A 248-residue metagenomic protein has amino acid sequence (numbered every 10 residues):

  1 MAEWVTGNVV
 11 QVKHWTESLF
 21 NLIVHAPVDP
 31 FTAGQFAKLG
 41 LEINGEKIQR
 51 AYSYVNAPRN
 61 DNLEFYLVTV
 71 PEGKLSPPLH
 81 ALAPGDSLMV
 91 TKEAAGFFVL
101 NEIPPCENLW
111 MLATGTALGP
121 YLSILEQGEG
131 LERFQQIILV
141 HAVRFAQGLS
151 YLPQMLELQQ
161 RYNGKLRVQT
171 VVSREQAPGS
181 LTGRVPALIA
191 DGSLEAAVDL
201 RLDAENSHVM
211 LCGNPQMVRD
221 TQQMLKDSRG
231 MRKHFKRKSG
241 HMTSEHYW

Functional and structural regions predicted by a protein language model:
A2-D86: Ferredoxin-reductase
A2-V5, F145-W248: Reductase modules of NAD(P)H-dependent flavoproteins
G34, A117, N214: Short, conserved phosphate/pyrophosphate- and ester-handling motifs at nucleotide-, phospho-/glycolipid
A94-P104: A short, basic/flexible loop-to-alpha-helix module at the beginning of a structural domain
P105-N108, L122-S123: Acidic/glycine-rich phosphate/pyrophosphate-binding loops and surrounding catalytic core that coordinate Mg2+
N108, Q135-I138, K165-R167, H208: Residues at the starts of beta-strands that form the adenosine-phosphate
T114-P120: Ser/Thr-glycine-rich phosphate-binding loops at phosphate-binding pockets of nucleotides, nucleotide cofactors
P120-G130: Histidine-anchored nucleotide/phosphate-binding helix
